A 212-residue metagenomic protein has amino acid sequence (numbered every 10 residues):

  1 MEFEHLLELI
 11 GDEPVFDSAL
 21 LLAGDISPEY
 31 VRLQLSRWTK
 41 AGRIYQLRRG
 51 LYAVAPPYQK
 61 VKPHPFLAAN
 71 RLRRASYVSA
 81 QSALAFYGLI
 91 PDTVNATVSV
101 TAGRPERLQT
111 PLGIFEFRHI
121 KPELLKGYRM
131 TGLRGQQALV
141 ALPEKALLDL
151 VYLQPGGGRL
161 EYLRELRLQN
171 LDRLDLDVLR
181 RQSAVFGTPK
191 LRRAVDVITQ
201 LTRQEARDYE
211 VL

Functional and structural regions predicted by a protein language model:
M1-A75, P111: Short beta-edge/loop segments at beta->alpha junctions of small alpha/beta modules that act as binding/recognition
S18, A80, L179: Generic structural marker for isolated residues within well-ordered, non-membrane alpha-helices of soluble domains
L21, W38, A83-L84, S183: Hydrophobic alpha-helix position signal
G24, A41, Y87, L166-Q169 (+1 more regions): Residues at alpha-helix termini
I26, G88, Y152-G156: Hydrophobic/aromatic-lined pockets within catalytic cores
S27-P28, I90, P189: Short coil/loop linkers at secondary-structure junctions
Q46-A55, P65-K126: Short gly/ser-rich loop at a beta-strand->alpha-helix junction or flexible surface loop bordering the NTP-binding
Y128-L212: Hydrophobic alpha-helical interaction segments
